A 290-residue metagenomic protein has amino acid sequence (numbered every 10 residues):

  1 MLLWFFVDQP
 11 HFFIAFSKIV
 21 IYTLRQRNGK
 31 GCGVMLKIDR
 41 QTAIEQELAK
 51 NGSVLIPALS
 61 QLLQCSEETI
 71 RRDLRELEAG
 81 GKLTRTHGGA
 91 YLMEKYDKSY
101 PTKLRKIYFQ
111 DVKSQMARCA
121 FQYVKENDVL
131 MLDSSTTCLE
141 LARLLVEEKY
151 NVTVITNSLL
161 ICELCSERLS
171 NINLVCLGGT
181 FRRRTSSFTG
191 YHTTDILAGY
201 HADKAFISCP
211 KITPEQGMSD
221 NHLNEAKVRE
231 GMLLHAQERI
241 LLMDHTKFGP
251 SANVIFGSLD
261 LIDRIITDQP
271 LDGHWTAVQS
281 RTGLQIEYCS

Functional and structural regions predicted by a protein language model:
W4, D8-V34: Short, Lys/Arg-enriched N-terminal segments with co-localized hydrophobic residues within the first ~10-30 amino acids
R27, G31-C32, L36-T42, Q46 (+5 more regions): Conserved phosphate- and dinucleotide-binding cores of soluble alpha/beta proteins, encompassing both enzyme active
L36-P57, Q61-L62, E68, R72-S134 (+2 more regions): HTH-adjacent hinge/linker in prokaryotic transcriptional regulators
G89, L160-I161: Short glycine-enriched loops at secondary-structure junctions
C138: Conserved SAM/SAH-binding loop
V152-V154: Short beta-strand element of Class I
